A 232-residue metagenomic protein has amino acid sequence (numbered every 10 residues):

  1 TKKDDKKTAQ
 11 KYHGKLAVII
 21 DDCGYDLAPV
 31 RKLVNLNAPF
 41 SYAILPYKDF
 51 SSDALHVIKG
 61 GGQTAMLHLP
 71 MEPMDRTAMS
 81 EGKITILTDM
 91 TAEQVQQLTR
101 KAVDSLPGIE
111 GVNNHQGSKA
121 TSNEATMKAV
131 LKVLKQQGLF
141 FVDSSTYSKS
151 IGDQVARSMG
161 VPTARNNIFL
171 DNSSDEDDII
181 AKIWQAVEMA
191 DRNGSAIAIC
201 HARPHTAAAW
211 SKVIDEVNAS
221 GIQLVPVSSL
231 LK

Functional and structural regions predicted by a protein language model:
T1-K2: Juxtamembrane proline-rich low-complexity "stalk" or linker regions positioned immediately after a signal peptide
K7-S80: Active-site beta->alpha N-cap acidic-glycine motif
K15-D22, K83-E93, N172-D177: Active-site mouth loops of central-metabolism enzymes
I20-D22, I44-P46, L67-M71, N114-Q116 (+4 more regions): A cross-domain feature marking catalytic cores of carbohydrate-active enzymes and several ubiquitous metabolic/repair
F40-I44, T64-H68, P162-N167, S220-V225: Short hydrophobic/aromatic-enriched beta-strand-loop microsegments
Y47-S51, T88-Q97: Glycine-rich anion/phosphate-binding loops
A92-I183, D191, S195, H201-N218 (+1 more regions): Catalytic domains of cell-wall/extracellular-matrix polysaccharide-remodeling enzymes, centered on de-N-acetylation
L224-K232: Short, flexible loop segments at boundaries between secondary-structure elements
